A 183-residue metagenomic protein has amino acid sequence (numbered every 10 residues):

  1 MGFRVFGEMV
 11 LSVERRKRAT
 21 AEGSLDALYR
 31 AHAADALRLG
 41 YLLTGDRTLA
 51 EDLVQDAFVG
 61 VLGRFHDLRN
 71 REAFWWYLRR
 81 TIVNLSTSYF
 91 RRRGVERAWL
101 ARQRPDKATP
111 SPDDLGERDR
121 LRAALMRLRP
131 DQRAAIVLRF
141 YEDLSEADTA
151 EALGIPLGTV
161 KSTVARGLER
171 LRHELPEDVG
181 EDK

Functional and structural regions predicted by a protein language model:
M1-R16, G23-L25, A98-L100, L115 (+2 more regions): C-terminal edge and immediately downstream basic/flexible tail or linker adjoining helix-turn-helix-like DNA-binding
F3, V13-R38, T48-V54, L62 (+1 more regions): A short, charge-rich alpha-helical start-of-domain segment used by transcription regulators
F6-G7, S12, S88, E96-L125 (+2 more regions): Internal acidic/polar
D46, R129, S145, G154-T159: Helix-turn-helix DNA-binding motif, specifically the short coil turn and the N-cap/start of the second
D52-V59, E72-N84: Structural recognition of an alpha-helix C-terminal capping motif at a helix-to-coil junction
H66-N70, R80-A101, D114, H173: Arg/Lys-rich amphipathic alpha helix in sigma70-family domain 2
V83, T87, L153-E177: DNA-recognition helix of helix-turn-helix
A135-R139: A short pre-motif secondary-structure segment
